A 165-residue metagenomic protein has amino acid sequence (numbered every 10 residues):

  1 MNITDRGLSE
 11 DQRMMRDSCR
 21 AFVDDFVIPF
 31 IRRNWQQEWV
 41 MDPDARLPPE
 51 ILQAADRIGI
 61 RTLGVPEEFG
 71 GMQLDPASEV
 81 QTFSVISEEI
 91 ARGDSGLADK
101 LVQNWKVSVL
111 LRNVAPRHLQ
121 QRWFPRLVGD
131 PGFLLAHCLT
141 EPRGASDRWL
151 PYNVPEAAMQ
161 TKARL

Functional and structural regions predicted by a protein language model:
M1-L8, V109-A115, A157: Short, exposed beta-strand "edge-strand" segments with a Pro/Gly-rich flavor and a Y/T-containing core
M1-V102, L119-G129: Amphipathic, small/basic residue-rich leader segments at the start of a protein or domain
I86, V109-L111, A136-C138: Adenylate-forming
I90-G93, V114, L165: Short, surface-exposed, polar/charged, turn-prone segments marking secondary-structure boundaries
A98-Q120, R143-R148: N-terminal glycine-rich flavin-associated loop
R117-L165: Glycine-rich, Trp-frequent "lid" loop and neighboring beta-strands that shape and gate the flavin cofactor pocket
